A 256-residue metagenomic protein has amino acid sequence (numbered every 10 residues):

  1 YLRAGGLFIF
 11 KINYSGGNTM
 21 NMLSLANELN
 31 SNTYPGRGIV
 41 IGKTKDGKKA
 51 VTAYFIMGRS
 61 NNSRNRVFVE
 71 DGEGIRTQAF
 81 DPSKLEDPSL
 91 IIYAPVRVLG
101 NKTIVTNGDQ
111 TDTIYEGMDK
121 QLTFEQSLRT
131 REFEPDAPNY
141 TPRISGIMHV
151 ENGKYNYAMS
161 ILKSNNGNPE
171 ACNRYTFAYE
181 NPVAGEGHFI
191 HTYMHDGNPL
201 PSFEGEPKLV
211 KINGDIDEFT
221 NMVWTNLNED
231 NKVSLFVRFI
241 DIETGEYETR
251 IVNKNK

Functional and structural regions predicted by a protein language model:
Y1-T19: Short, Lys/Arg-enriched N-terminal segments with co-localized hydrophobic residues within the first ~10-30 amino acids
T19-K256: Conserved short alpha-helical segments that host acidic/polar catalytic motifs at enzyme active sites
